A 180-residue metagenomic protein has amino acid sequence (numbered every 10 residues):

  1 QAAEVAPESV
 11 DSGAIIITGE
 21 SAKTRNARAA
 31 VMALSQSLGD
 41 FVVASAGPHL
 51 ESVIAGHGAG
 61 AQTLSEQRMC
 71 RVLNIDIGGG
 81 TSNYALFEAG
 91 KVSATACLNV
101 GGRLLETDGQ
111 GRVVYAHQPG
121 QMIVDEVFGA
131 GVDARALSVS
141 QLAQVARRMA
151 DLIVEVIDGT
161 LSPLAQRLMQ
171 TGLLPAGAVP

Functional and structural regions predicted by a protein language model:
Q1-I77, F87-P180: Nucleotide/phosphate-binding catalytic cleft detector across ATP-hydrolyzing and phosphate-transferring enzymes
G80-S82: Conserved Rossmann-like nucleotide-cofactor binding loop
